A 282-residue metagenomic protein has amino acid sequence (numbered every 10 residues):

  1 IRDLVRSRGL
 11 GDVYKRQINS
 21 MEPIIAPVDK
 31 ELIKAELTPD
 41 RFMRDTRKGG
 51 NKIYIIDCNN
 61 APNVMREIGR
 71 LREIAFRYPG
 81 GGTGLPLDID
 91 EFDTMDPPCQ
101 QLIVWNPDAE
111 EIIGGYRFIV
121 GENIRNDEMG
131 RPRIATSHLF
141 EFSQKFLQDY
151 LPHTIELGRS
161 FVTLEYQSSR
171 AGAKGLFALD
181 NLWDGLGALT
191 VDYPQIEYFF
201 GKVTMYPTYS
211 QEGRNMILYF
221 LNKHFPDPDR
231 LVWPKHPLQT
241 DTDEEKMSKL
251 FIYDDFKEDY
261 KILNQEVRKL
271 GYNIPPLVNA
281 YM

Functional and structural regions predicted by a protein language model:
I1-Y14: Single conserved hydrophobic/aromatic residue that forms the stacking wall/gate of nucleotide- or nucleobase-binding
Y14, I103, R117, F161 (+1 more regions): Residues embedded in well-ordered beta-strands within globular domains across many folds
I18-N59: Conserved N-terminal entry element of GNAT/NAT acetyltransferase domains
D45-D90, Q101-A109, I113-G114: Short amphipathic alpha-helix that is part of the acyltransferase structural core
E73, T83, N123-M282: Acyl-donor binding region in acyl/amide transferases
L85-P97, P207-Y209: Beta-rich nucleic-acid/ligand-interaction surfaces
F92-I103, N126: A short helix-loop-beta-strand connector motif used in the catalytic cores of GNAT acetyltransferases and, in some
Y116-E122: Short beta->alpha transition motifs characteristic of CBS
